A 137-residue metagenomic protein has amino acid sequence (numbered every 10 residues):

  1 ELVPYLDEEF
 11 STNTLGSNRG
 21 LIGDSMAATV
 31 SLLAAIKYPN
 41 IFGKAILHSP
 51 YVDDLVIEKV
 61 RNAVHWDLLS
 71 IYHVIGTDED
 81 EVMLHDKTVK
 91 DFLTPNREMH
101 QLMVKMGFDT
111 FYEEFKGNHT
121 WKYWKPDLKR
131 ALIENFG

Functional and structural regions predicted by a protein language model:
E1-G137: Non-catalytic cap/lid and distal C-terminal segments of serine-dependent acyl enzymes
